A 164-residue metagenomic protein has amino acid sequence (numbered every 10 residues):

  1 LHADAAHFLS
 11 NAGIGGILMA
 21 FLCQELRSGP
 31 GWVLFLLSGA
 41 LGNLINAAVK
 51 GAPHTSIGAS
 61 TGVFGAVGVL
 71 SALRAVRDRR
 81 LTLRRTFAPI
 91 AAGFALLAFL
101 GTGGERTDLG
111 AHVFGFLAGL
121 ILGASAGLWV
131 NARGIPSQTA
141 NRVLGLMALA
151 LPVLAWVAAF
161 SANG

Functional and structural regions predicted by a protein language model:
L1-G164: A detector for small-residue-rich transmembrane helices and their helix-helix packing motifs
